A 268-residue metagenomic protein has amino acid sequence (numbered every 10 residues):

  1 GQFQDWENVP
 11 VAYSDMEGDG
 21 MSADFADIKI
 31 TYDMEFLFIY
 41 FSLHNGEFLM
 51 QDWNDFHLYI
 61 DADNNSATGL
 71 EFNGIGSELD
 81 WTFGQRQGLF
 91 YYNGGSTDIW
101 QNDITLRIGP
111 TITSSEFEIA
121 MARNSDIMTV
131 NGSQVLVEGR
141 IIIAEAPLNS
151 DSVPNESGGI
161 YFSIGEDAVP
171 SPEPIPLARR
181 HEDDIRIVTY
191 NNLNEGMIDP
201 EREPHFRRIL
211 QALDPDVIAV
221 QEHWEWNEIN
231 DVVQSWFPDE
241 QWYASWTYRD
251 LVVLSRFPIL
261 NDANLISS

Functional and structural regions predicted by a protein language model:
G1, E35-N45, L58, F117-M121: Short, well-ordered beta-strand segments enriched in hydrophobic/aromatic residues
Q2, D55, Y59-Q85, R123-H181 (+1 more regions): Acidic/polar low-complexity flexible segments
Q2-E17, L49-S114: Extracellular/luminal beta-rich ligand-recognition and adhesion surfaces characterized by aromatic-Gly/Pro-enriched
D5-P10, F48-M50, A67-G69, N194-E201 (+3 more regions): Short, solvent-exposed loop/turn elements at domain surfaces
E35-L37, H181-V188, L213-V217, F237-Y243 (+1 more regions): Loop/turn elements at helix/coil->beta-strand transitions in domains of secreted/extracellular proteins
D183-G196, N261-S268: Active-site-proximal beta-strand elements of phosphoester/diester hydrolases
I187-N192, F206-E228: Active-site beta-strand/loop signature of hydrolases that rely on acidic residues for catalysis
Q221-S268: Structured beta-strand-rich core segments of catalytic domains in phosphoester-bond hydrolases
